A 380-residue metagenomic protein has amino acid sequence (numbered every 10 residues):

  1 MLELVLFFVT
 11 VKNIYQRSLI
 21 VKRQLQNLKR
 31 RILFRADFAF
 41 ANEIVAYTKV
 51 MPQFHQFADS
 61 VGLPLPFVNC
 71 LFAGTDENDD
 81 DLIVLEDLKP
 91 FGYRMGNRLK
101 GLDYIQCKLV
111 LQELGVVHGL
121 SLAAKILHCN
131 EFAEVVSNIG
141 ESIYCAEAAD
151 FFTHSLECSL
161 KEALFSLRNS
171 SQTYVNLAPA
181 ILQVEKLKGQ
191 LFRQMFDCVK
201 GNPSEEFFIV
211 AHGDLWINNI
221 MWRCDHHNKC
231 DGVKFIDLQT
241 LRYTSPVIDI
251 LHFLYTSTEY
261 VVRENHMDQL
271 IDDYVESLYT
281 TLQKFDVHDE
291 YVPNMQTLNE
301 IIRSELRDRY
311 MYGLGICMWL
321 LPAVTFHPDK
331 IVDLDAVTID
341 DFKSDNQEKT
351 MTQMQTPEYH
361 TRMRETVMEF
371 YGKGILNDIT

Functional and structural regions predicted by a protein language model:
L2-K161, P246-V247: Conserved ATP-binding subdomain of kinase catalytic cores across diverse folds
T10, E185-K188, G232, T258 (+2 more regions): Plant-skewed but cross-kingdom recognition/interaction modules and surfaces
V45, K49, T240-F285, G313-V337 (+1 more regions): Active-site activation/catalytic loop segments of kinase-like enzymes and analogous catalytic loops in related
V50, V117-L120, D214, N218 (+4 more regions): Generic, well-ordered alpha-helical scaffold segments in large soluble proteins
V61, M95, A124-C129, V261-E264 (+1 more regions): Short, flexible/disordered secondary-structure transition segments
G92-H212, M221-H227, T338-T380: ATP-dependent phospho-/nucleotidyl transfer catalytic cores
E205-F207, W216-Y260: Catalytic activation segment of kinase domains across protein kinase-like and atypical kinase folds
T280-T380: Helix-rich C-terminal or lid/interface subdomains of diverse kinases
